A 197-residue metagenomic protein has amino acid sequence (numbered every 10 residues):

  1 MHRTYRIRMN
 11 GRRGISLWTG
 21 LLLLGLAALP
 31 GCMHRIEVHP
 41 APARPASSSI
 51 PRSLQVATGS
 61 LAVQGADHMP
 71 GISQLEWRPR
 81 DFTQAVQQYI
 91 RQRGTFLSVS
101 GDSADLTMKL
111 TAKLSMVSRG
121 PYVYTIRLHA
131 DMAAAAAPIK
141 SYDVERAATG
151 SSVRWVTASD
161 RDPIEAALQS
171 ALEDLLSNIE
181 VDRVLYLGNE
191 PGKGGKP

Functional and structural regions predicted by a protein language model:
M1-P30: Sec-dependent bacterial lipoprotein signal peptides
G11, I15, A57, R78 (+2 more regions): General structural signal for secondary-structure boundaries
R13, T19-G20, P138-K140, G192: N-terminal leader/targeting segments
C32-Q84, V181-P197: A structural "domain/chain start" motif
M33-A41, R93, L97-D162: Surface-exposed short loop/turn segments
H68-L75, A135-Y186: Short secondary-structure boundary motifs at beta->alpha junctions and helix caps
A85-F96, D174, N178-D182: Structured segments of extracytoplasmic/periplasmic soluble domains in secreted or envelope-associated proteins
